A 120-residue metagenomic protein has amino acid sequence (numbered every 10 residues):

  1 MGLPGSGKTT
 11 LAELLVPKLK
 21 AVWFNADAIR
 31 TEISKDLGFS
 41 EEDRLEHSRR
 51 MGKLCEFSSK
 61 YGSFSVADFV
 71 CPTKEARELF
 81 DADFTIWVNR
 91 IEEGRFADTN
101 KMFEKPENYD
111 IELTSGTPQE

Functional and structural regions predicted by a protein language model:
M1, F24-A26, A67, V88: Active-site flanking residues adjacent to catalytic metal/cofactor-binding acidic residues
G5-S6: ATP-binding Walker
T9-E56: Conserved substrate/cofactor phosphate-moiety recognition/catalytic segment in nucleotide-dependent phosphotransferases
L19, D81-D83, N108: Short, structured coil segments at secondary-structure junctions
A28, V70-P72, T117: Short beta->alpha linker loops
T31, K35, F39-E41, C71-P72 (+2 more regions): Generic structural "secondary-structure junction" signal
S40-F96: Glycine-rich phosphate-binding loop used to anchor ATP phosphates in small-molecule kinases, encompassing both
R77-L79, V88-E120: Small-molecule kinase domains that catalyze NTP-dependent phosphoryl transfer to phosphate-bearing small molecules
